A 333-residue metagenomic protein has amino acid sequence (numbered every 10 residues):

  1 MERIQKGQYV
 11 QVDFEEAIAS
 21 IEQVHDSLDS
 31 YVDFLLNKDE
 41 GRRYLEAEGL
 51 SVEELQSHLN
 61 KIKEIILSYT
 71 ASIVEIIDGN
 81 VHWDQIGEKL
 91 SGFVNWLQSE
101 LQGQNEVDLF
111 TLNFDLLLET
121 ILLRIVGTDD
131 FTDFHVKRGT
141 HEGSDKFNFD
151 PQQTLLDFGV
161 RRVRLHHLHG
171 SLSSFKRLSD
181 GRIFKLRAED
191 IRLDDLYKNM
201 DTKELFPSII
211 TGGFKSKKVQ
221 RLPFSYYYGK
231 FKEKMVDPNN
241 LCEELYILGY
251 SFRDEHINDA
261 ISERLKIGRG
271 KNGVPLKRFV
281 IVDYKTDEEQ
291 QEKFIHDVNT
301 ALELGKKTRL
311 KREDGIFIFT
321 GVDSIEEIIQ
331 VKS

Functional and structural regions predicted by a protein language model:
M1-I4, L123-T132, R182-I183, I261-E263 (+1 more regions): Short secondary-structure boundary/capping segments
E2-I4, S30, K89: Catalytic domains of lipid- and phosphate-ester/thioester hydrolases
Y9-L67, S99-I209, V219, P223: Extended, H/D-rich, highly charged conserved domains that either
L67-E88, P207-F224: Glycine-rich phosphate-binding "P-loop"
D84-S99, P223-K234: A short, well-structured juxtamembrane/interface segment
E88-L97, L122, N258-L265: Short, well-ordered amphipathic alpha-helices
F93-L97, L117, P151, K230 (+2 more regions): Short, hydrophobic/aromatic alpha-helical segments in well-folded domains
F214-Q220, S225-S333: SIR2/sirtuin-family catalytic core signature
